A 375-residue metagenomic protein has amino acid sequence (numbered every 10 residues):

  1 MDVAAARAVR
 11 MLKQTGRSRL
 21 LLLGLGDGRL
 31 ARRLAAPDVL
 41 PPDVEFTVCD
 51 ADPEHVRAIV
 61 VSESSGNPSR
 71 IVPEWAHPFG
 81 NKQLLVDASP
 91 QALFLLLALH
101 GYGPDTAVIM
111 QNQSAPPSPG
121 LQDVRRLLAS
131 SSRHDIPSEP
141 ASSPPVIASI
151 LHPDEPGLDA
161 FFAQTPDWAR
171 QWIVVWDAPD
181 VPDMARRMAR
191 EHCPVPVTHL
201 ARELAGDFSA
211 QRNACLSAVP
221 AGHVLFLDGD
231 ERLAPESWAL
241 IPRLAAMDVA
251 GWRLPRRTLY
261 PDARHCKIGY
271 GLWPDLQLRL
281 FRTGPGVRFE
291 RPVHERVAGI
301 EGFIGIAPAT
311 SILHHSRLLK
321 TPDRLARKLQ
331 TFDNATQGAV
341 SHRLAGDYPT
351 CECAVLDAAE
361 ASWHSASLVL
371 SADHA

Functional and structural regions predicted by a protein language model:
M1-R19, G28-D38, L93-L97, G101-G103 (+1 more regions): Class I S-adenosylmethionine
V3, R19, G26, V108-P166: N-proximal low-complexity "stem/linker" segments adjacent to membrane-targeting elements
S18-Q91: SAM cofactor-binding core of SAM-dependent methyltransferases, primarily the Rossmann-like beta-alpha-beta module
F161-A201: Acidic donor-binding segment of Leloir-type glycosyltransferases
A201-D207: Short, acidic/glycine-rich phosphate-metal binding loop used to engage nucleotide
S209-L216, L233-A375: Catalytic-site signature of metal-activated, phosphate-bearing donor transferases, centered on the GT-A/GT-A-like
V224: Short aromatic/hydrophobic "clamp" motif used to bind/position activated sugar donors
L227-G229: Catalytic metal- and UDP-sugar-binding loop of GT-A-like glycosyltransferases, i.e., residues flanking the conserved
